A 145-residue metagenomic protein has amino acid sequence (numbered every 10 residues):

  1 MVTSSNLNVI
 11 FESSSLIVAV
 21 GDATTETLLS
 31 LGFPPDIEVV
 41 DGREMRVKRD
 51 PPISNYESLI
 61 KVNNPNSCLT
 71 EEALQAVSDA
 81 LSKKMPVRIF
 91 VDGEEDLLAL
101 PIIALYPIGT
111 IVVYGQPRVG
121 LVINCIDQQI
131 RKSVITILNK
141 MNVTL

Functional and structural regions predicted by a protein language model:
M1-R131: Conserved mixed alpha/beta catalytic, RNA-binding, or beta-rich assembly cores of soluble enzyme, regulatory
I126-L145: Charged phosphate-binding loop/patch that engages nucleotide di/tri-phosphates or the phosphate backbone of nucleic
